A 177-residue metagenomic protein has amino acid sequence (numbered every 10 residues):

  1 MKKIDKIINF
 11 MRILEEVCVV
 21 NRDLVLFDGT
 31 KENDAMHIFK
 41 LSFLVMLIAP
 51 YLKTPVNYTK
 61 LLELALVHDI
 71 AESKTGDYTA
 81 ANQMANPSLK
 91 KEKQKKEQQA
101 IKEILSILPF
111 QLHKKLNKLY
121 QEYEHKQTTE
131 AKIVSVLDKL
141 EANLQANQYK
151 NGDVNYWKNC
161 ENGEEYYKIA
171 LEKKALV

Functional and structural regions predicted by a protein language model:
M1-V177: Alpha-helical, largely C-terminal catalytic domains that coordinate divalent metal ions via clustered Asp/Glu/His
